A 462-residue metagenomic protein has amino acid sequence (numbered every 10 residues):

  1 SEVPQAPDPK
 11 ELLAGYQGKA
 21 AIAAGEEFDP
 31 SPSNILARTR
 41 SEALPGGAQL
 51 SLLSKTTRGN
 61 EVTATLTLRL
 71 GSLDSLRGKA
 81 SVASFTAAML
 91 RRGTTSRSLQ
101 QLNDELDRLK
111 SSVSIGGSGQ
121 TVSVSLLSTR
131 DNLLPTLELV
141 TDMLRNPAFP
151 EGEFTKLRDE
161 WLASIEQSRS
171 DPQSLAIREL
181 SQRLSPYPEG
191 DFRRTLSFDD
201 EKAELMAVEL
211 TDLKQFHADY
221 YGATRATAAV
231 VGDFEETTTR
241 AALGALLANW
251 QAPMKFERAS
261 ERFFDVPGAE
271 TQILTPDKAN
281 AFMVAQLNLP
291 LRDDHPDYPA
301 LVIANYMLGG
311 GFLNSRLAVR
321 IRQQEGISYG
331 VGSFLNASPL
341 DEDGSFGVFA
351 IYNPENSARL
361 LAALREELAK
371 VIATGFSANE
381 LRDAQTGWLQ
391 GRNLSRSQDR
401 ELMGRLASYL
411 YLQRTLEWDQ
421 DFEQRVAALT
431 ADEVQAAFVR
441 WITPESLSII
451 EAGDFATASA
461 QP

Functional and structural regions predicted by a protein language model:
S1-E2, S51, R58-N146, R158 (+7 more regions): M16 family metallopeptidases and their MPP-like homologs
S1-R69, L76, K214, A229 (+4 more regions): Proteolytic maturation boundary segments
N146-F149, V208: Peptidyl-prolyl cis-trans isomerase
L205-V208, L213: Alpha-helical scaffold elements lining the catalytic groove of polysaccharide deacetylases
P296-I303: PPIase-associated folding chaperone regions across multiple families
